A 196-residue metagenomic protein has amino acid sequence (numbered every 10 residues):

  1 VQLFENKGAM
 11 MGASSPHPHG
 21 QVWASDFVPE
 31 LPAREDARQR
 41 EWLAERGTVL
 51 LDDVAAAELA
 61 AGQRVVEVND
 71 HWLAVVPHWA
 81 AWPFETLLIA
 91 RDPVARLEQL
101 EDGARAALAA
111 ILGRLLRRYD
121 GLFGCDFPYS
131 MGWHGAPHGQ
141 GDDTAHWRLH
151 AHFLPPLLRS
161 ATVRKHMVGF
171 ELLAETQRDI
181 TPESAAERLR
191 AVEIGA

Functional and structural regions predicted by a protein language model:
V1-A196: HIT superfamily nucleotide-processing domains
